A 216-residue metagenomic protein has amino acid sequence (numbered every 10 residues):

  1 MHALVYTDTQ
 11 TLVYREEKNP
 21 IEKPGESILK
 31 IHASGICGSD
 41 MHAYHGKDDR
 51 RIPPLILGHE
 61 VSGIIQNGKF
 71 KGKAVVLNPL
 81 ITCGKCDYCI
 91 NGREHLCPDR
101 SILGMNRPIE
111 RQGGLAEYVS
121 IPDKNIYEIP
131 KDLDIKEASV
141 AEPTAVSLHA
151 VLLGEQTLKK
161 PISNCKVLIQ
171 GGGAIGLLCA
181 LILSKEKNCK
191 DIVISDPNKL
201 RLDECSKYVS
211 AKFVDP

Functional and structural regions predicted by a protein language model:
H2, E26-I28, C165-K166: Residues that mark the start of a beta-strand
Q10-R15, G38-S39: Short N-terminal binding/cap micro-motifs at the start of the first secondary-structure element
N19, I52-G58, N106-R111, E117: Short Gly/Pro-enriched turn/cap motifs at secondary-structure boundaries
P20-S34, D48-I90, P130-D132: Glycine-rich beta-strand-centered segment in the early N-terminal region that forms part of a ligand/cofactor-binding
S39-H45: Cytochrome P450 core scaffold surrounding the K-helix E-X-X-R motif and the conserved "meander" helix-loop region
K85-V167: NAD(P)H dinucleotide-binding glycine-rich loop of Rossmann-like/cofactor-binding domains, especially the beta1-alpha1
L133-P216: Mid-domain Rossmann-like dinucleotide-binding core that forms the NAD(H)/NADP(H) cofactor-binding site
